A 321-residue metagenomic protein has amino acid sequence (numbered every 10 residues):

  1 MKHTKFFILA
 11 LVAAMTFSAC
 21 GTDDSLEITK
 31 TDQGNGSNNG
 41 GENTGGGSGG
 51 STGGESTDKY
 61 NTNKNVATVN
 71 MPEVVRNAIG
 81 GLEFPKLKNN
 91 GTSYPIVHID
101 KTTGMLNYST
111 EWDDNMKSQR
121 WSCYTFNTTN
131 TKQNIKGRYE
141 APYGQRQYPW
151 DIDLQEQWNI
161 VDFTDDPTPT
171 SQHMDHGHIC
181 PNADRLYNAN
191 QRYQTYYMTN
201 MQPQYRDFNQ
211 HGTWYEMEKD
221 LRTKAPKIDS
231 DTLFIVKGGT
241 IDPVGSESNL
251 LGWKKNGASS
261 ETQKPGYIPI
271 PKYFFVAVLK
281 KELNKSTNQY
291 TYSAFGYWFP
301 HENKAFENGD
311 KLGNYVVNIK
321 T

Functional and structural regions predicted by a protein language model:
M1-F7: Bacterial N-terminal signal peptides that target proteins for export
M15-A19: C-terminal motif of bacterial Sec signal peptides marking the signal peptidase cleavage site
G21-T321: Domain-level detector for secreted/extracellular nuclease and nuclease-toxin modules, and for the ENPP-like C-terminal
